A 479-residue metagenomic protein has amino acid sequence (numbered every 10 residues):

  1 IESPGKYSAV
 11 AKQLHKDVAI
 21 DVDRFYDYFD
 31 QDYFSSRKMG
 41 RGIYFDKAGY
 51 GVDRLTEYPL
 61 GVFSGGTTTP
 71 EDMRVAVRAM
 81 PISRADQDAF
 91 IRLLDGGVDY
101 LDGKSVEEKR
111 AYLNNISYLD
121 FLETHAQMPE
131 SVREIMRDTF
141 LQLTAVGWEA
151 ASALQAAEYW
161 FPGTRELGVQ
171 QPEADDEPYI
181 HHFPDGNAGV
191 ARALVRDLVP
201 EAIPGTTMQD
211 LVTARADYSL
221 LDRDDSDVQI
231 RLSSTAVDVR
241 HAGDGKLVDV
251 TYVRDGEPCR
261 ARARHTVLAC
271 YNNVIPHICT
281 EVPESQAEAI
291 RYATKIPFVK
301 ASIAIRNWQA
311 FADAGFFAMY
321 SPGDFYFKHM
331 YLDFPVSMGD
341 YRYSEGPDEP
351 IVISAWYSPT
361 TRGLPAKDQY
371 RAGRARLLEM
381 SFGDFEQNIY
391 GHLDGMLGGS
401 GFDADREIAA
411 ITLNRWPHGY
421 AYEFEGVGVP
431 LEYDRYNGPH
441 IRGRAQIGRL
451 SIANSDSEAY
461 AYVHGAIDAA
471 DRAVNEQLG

Functional and structural regions predicted by a protein language model:
I1-G5, K104-A111, D176-D185, Q286-Y292 (+2 more regions): Active-site rim elements
I1-Y100, V106: N-terminal glycine-rich phosphate/pyrophosphate-binding loop and immediately adjacent elements
P4-S8, L14, I20-Y26, N114-L119 (+13 more regions): Conserved beta-strand->loop/alpha-helix structural units within folded catalytic cores of enzymes with alpha/beta
K12, I135, E149-A153, E166-Q170 (+4 more regions): Short, solvent-exposed loop/turn and secondary-structure capping segments
R37-Y50, A216-D227, T235-R240, D244 (+2 more regions): Charged, often glycine-rich, active-site loop that binds/positions anionic groups
K47-G49, A304, A310-G479: Conserved flavin/dinucleotide-binding core of flavoenzymes
A85-S234, G245: Active-site/ligand-binding neighborhood in enzyme catalytic cores
V228, L232-G363: Mid-domain catalytic core of redox enzymes that form a hydrophobic substrate pocket/lid adjacent to a catalytic redox
